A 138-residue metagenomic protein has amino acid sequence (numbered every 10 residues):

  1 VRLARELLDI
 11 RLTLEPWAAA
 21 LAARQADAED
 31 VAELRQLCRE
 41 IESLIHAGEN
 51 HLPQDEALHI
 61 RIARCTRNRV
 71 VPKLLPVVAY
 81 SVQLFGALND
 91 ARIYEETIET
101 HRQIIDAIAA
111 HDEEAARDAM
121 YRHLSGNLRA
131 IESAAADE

Functional and structural regions predicted by a protein language model:
V1-E6: HTH-adjacent hinge/linker in prokaryotic transcriptional regulators
L7-A87, I98-Q103, A115-A130: Conserved amphipathic alpha-helical segments that form helical-bundle/coiled-coil interaction surfaces
I108-H111: Short acidic-aromatic low-complexity motifs
A136-E138: …primarily DNA-binding HTH/wHTH and HhH modules…
